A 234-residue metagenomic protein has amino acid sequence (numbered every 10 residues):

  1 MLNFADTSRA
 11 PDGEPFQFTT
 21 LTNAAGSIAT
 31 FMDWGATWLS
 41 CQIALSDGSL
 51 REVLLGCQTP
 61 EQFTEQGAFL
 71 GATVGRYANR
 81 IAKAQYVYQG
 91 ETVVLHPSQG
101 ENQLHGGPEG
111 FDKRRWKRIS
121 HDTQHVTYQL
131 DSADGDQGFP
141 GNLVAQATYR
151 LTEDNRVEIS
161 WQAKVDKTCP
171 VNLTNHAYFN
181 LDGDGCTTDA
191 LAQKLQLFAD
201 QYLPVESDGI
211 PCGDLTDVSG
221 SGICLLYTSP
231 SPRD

Functional and structural regions predicted by a protein language model:
L2-P15, H96-D154: Extended, loop-rich substrate-binding clefts of extracytoplasmic carbohydrate-active enzymes
A5-Q62, Q66, L70, R76-A78 (+2 more regions): Beta-strand-rich N-terminal accessory domains
S27-W34, D134-G183: Acidic, contiguous internal or C-terminal segments within carbohydrate-active enzymes that form a structured patch used
Q42, T73, W116-R118, Q137-F139 (+5 more regions): A structural signal for the main folded, soluble domain(s) of proteins
S46, A177-T187, F198-Q201: Short edge-strand/loop segments of extracellular domains
G48-G71, L95-R118, A190, V218-S221: Glycine-rich, pocket-lining loop/helix-strand segments that form or immediately flank
L191-A199, L203-D208, C212-G213: A conserved active-site cap/scaffold subdomain adjacent to cofactor or substrate pockets
Y227-D234: Conserved small/polar residues in nucleotide/adenosyl-binding loops
